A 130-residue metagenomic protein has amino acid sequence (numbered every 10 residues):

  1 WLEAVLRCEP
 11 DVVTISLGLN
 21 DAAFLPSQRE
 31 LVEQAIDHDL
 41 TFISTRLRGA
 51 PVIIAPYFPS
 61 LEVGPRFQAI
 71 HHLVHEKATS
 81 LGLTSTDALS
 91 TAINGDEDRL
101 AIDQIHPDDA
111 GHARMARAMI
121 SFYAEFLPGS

Functional and structural regions predicted by a protein language model:
W1-S130: Alpha-helical cap/lid subdomain in secreted, periplasmic, or secretory-pathway luminal O-acyl-processing enzymes
